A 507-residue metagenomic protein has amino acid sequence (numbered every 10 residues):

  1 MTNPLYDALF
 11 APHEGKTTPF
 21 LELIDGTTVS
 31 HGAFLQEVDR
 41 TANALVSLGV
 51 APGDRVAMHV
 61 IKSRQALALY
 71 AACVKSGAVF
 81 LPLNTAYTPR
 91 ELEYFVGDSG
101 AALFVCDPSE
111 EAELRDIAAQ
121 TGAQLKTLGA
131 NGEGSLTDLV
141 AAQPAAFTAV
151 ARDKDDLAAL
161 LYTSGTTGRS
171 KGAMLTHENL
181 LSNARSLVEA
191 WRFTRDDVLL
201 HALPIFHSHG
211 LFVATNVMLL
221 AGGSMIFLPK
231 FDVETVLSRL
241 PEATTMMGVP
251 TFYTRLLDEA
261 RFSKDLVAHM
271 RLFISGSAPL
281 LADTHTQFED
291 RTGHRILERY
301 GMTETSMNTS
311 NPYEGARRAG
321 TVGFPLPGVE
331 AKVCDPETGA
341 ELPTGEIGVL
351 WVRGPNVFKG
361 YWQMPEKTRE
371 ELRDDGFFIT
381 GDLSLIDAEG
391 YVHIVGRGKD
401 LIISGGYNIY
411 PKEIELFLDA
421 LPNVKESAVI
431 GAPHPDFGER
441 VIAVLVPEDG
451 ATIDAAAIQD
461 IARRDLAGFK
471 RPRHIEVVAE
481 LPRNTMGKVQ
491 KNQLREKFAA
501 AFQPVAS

Functional and structural regions predicted by a protein language model:
T17, Q143-Y162, R169, R192-V198: Conserved pre-ATP/AMP-binding loop-to-beta segment of ANL
P19-S63, L67-A71, T88-E93: Conserved AMP-binding/adenylate-forming core of the ANL superfamily
S30-G32, A158-R185: Conserved AMP-binding A3 loop
Y87, F104, S238, G354 (+6 more regions): AMP-binding/adenylate-forming catalytic core of the ANL superfamily
S109-K154, A260, Q503: ANL superfamily adenylate-forming
L181-V198, F206-T245, E259-R261: Conserved AMP-binding/adenylation subdomain of ANL enzymes
A243-G248, L257-R318, E330: Gly/Ser/Thr-rich phosphate-binding loop
K332-W351, E370, A388-E389, A451-A455 (+1 more regions): Conserved beta-loop-beta connector loops within the AMP-binding
